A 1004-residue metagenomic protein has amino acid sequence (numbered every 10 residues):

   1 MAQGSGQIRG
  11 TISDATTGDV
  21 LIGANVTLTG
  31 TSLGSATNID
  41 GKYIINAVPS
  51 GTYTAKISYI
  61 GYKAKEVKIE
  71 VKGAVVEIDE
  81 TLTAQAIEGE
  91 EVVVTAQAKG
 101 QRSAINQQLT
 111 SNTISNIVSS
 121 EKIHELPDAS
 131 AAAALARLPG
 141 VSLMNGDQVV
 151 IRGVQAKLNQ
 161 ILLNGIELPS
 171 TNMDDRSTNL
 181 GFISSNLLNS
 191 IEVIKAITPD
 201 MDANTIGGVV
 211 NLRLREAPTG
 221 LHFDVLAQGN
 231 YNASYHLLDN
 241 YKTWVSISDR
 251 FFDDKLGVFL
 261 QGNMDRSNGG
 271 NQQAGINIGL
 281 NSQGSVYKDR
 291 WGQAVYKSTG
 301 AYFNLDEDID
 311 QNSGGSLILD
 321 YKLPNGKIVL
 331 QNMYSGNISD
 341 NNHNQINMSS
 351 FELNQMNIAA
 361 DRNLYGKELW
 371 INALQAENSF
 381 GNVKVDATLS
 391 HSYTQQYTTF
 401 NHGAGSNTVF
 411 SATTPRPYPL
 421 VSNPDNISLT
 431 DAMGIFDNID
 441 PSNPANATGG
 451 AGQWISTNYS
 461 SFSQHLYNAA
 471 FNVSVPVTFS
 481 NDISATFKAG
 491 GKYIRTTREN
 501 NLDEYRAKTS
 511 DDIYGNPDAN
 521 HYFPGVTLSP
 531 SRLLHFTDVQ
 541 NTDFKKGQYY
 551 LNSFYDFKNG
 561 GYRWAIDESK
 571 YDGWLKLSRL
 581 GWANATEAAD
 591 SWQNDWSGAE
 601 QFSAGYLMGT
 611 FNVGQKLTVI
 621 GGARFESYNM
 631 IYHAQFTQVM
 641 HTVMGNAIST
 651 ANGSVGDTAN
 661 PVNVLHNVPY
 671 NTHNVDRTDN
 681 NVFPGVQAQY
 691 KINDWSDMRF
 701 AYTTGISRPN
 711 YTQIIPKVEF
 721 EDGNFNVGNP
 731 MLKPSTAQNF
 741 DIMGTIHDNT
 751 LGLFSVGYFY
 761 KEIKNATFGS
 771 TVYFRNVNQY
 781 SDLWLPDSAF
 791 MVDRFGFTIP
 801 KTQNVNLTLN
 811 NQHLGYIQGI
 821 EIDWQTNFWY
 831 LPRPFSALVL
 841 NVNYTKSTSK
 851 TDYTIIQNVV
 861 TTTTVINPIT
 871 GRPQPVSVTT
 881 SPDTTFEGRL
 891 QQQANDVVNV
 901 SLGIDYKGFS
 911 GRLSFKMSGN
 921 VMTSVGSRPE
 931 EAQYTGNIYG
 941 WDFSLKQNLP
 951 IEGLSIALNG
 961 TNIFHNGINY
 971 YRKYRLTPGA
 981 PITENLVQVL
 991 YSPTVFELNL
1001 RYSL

Functional and structural regions predicted by a protein language model:
S5, T11-T17, G23-T29, K56-Y62 (+3 more regions): Short, acidic, small-residue-rich periplasmic hinge/interaction motif at the N-terminus of Gram-negative outer-membrane
Q7, H236-H343, D361-Q375, G381 (+1 more regions): Transmembrane beta-barrel wall of Gram-negative outer-membrane proteins
I44-A47, P139, I166-K195: Short acidic/polar hinge/loop motifs at secondary-structure boundaries that mediate gating or recognition
A132-E167: Extracytoplasmic beta-strand/coil segments of soluble accessory domains associated with Gram-negative outer-membrane
S170, F182-L226: A beta-strand signature from Gram-negative outer-membrane beta-barrel systems, especially the internal plug domain
N357-I371, Q375, N594, G598-E600 (+5 more regions): Outer-membrane beta-barrel signature, preferentially recognizing the C-terminal barrel domain of Gram-negative
Y760-E762, Y780-V925, R1001: Gram-negative outer-membrane beta-barrel transporters
K764-N765, G919-S924, K946-L1004: C-terminal beta-signal and adjacent terminal beta-strands/loops of Gram-negative outer-membrane beta-barrel proteins
